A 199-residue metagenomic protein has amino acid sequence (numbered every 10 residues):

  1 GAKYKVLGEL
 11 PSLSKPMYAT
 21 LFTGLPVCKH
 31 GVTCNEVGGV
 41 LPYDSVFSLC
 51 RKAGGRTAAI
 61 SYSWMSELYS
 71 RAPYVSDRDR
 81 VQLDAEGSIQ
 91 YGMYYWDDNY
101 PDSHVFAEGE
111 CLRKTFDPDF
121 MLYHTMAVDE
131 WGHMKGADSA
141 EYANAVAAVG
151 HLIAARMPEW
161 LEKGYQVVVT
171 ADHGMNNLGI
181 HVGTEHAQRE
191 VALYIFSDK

Functional and structural regions predicted by a protein language model:
G1-K199: Feature captures the catalytic ectodomains and active-site-proximal regions of enzymes that hydrolyze or transfer
